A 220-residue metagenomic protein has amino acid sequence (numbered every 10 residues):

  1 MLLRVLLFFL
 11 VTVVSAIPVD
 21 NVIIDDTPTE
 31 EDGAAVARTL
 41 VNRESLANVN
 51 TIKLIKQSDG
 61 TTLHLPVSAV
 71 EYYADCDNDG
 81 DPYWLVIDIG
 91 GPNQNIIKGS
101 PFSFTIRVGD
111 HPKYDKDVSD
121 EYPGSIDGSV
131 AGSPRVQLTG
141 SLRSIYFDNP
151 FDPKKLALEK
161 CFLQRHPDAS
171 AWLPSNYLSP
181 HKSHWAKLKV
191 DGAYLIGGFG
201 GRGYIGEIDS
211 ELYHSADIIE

Functional and structural regions predicted by a protein language model:
M1-P18: Fungal secretory targeting signals
V11, T62-L65, D117-Y122: Charged, often glycine-rich, active-site loop that binds/positions anionic groups
I17-A35, T39-R43, D148-E220: C-terminal edge-of-domain segments
I17-I97: An N-terminal domain-cap segment
N48, S68-Y72, R135-T139, S183-K187 (+1 more regions): Conserved hydrophobic/aromatic beta-strand scaffold that supports enzyme active sites
L54, G91, G109-H111, R143 (+2 more regions): Short acidic/polar capping segments at secondary-structure boundaries
P82-V86, T105, L138, A186-L188 (+1 more regions): Short hydrophobic-aromatic micro-motifs
I89-R165: Short, structured beta-strand-loop surface elements
